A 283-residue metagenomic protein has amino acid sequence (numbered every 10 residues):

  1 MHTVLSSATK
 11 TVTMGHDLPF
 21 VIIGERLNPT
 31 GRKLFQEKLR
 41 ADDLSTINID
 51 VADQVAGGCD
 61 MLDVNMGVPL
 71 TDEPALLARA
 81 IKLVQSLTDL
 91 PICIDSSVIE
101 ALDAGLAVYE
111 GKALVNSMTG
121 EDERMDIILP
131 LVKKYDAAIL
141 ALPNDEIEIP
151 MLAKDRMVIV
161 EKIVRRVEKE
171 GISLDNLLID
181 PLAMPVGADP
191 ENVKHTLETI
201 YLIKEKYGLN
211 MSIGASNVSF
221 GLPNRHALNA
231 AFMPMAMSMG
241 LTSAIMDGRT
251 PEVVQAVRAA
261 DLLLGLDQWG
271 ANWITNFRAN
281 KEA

Functional and structural regions predicted by a protein language model:
M1-L178, M184-A283: Domain-level signal for soluble alpha/beta catalytic cores
